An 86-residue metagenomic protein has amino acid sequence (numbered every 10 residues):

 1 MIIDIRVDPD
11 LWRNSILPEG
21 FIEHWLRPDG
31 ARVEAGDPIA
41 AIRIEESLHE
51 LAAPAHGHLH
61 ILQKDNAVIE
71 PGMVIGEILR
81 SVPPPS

Functional and structural regions predicted by a protein language model:
M1, P84-S86: Short, low-complexity, intrinsically disordered N-terminal peptides in bacterial proteins
M1-A41, E50: Acidic, low-complexity mobile loops and tails
I22, H58-L59: Conserved hydrophobic positions within beta-strands
L26, R32, L62, V68-I69: Residue-level "contact hotspot" at macromolecular interaction interfaces
E34-L51, N66, G72-P84: Short hydrophobic beta/alpha edge segments that flank linear recognition/processing sites
A55: A cytosolic small-molecule/anion-sensing beta-strand core signal
L59-I61, P85: A short local loop/turn or secondary-structure capping micro-motif enriched for an aromatic residue
